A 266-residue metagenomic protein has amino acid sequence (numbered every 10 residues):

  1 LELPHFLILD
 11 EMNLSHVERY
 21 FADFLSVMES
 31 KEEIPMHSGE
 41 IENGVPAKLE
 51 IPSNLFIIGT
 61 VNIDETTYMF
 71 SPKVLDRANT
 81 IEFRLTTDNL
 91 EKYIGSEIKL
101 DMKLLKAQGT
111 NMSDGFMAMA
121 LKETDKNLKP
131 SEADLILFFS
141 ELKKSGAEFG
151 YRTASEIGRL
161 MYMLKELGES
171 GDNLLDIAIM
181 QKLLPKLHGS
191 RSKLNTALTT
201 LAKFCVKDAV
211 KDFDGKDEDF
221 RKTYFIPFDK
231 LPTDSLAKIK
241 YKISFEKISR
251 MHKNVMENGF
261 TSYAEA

Functional and structural regions predicted by a protein language model:
L1-A266: C-terminal regulatory/interaction module of P-loop NTP-utilizing enzymes
